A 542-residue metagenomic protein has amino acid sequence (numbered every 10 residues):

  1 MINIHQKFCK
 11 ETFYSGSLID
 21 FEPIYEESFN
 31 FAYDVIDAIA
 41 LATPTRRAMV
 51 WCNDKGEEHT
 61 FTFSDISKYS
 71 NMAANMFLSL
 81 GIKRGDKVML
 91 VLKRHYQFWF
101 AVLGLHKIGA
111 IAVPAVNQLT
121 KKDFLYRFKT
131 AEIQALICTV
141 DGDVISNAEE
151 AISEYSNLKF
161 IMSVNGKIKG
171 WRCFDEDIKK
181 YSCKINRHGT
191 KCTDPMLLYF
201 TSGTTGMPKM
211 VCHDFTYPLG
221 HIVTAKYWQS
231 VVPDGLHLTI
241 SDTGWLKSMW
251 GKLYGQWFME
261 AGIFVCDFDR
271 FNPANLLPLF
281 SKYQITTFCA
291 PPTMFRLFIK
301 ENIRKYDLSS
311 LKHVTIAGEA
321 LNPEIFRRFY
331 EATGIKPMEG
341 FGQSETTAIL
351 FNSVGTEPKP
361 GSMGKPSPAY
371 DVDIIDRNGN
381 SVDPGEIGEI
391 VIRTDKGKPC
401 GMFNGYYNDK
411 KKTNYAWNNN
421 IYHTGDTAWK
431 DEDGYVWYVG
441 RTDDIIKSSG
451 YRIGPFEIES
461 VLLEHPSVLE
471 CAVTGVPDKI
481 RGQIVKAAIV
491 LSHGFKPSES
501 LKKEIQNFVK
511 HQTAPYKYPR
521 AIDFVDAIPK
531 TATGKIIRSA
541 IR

Functional and structural regions predicted by a protein language model:
T45, M49-L103, T120-L125, D175-K179 (+1 more regions): Conserved AMP-binding/adenylate-forming core of the ANL superfamily
T45-R47, S163, K169, K179-F200 (+3 more regions): Conserved pre-ATP/AMP-binding loop-to-beta segment of ANL
H59-S64, M196-G220: Conserved AMP-binding A3 loop
L103, K107-E176, Q284, H493: Structural core segment of the AMP-binding/adenylate-forming
L119, L125-Y126, L136-D141, F288 (+6 more regions): AMP-binding/adenylate-forming catalytic core of the ANL superfamily
L219-T239, T243-T286, K300-E301: Conserved AMP-binding/adenylation subdomain of ANL enzymes
F258, I285-C289, I299-K359, D371: Gly/Ser/Thr-rich phosphate-binding loop
A369, N380-Y415, I453: Conserved ATP/PPi-binding loop(s) of AMP-dependent carboxylate-activating enzymes
